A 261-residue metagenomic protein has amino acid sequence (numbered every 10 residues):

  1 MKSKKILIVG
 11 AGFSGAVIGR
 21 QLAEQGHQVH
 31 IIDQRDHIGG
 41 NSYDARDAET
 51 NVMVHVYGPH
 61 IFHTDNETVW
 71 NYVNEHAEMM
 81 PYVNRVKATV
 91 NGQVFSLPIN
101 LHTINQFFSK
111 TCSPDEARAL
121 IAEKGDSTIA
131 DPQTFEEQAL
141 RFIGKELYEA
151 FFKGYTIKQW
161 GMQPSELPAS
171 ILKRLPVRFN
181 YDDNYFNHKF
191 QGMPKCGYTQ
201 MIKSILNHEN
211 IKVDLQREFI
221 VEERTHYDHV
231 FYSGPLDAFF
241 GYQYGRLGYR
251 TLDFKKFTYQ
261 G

Functional and structural regions predicted by a protein language model:
K4-I31: N-terminal Rossmann-like FAD-binding beta1-loop-alpha1 element of flavoenzymes
R20, Y43-D44, N74-E75, Y242-G245: Short amphipathic alpha-helical segments
A23-A48: Glycine-rich FAD pyrophosphate-binding loop
Q28, M53, E78, N210-D214: Conserved beta-strand segments of alpha/beta enzyme cores
G39-G40, N51-H55, L215-G261: Central helical "cap/lid" subdomain
E49-G125: Dinucleotide-binding Rossmann-like beta1-alpha1 core, especially the glycine-rich loop that anchors the ADP
N91-S96, L101-H229, S233, A238-F240: Active-site/ligand-binding neighborhood in enzyme catalytic cores
